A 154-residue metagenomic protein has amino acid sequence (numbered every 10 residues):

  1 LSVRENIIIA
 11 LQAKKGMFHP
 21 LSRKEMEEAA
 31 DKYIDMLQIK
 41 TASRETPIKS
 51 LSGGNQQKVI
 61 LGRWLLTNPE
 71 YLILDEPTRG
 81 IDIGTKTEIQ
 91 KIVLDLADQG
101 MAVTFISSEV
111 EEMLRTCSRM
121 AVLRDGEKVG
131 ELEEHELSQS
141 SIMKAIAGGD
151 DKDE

Functional and structural regions predicted by a protein language model:
L1-E154: Glycine-rich phosphate-binding loops of nucleotide-dependent enzymes
